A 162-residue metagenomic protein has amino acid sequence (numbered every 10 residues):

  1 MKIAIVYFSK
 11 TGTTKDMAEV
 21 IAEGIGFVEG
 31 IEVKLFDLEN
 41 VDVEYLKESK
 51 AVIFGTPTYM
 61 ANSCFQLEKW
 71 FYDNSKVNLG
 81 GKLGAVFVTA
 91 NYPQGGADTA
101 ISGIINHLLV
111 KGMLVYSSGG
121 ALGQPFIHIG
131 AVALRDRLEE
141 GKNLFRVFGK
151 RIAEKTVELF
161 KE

Functional and structural regions predicted by a protein language model:
K2-V28: N-terminal beta1-alpha1 ligand-phosphate binding loop
I3, E32-V33, V115: Hydrophobic anchor at the start of a short beta-strand that flanks the dinucleotide cofactor-binding loop
V6-F8, F36, F87: Short hydrophobic segments within beta-strands
D16, V20, Q66, G103 (+1 more regions): Extracytoplasmic/secreted proteins, especially bacterial periplasmic and envelope-associated proteins
G26-G30, Y72, L109, M113-L114 (+1 more regions): Generic secondary-structure signature for well-ordered alpha-helical cores
I31-E39: Short gly/ser/thr-rich secondary-structure transition/capping motifs
L38-G123: Helix-loop-strand module that forms the ligand-binding subsite of alpha/beta enzymes
S117-E162: Glycine-rich phosphate/pyrophosphate-binding loop and the adjoining helix
